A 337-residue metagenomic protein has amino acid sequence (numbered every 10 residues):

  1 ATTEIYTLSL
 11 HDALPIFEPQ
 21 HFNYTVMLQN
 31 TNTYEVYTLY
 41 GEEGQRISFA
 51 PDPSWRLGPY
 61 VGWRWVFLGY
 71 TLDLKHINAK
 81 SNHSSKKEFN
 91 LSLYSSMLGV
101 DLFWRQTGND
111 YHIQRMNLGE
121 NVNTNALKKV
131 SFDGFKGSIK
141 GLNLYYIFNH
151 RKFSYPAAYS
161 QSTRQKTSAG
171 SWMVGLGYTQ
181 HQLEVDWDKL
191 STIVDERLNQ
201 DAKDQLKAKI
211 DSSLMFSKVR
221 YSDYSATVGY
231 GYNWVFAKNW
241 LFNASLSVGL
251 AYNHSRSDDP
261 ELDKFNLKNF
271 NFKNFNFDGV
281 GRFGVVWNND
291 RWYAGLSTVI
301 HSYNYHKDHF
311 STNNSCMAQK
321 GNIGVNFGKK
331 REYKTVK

Functional and structural regions predicted by a protein language model:
A1-L14: Short, small-residue-biased leader/transition segments that mark boundaries at the very start of proteins
Q20-V26, W55, R64-V66, S96-V100 (+5 more regions): Outer-envelope beta-barrel architecture signal
F22, P51-L57, H83-K87, K136-K140 (+5 more regions): Residues that define the transmembrane beta-barrel architecture of outer-membrane proteins
L28, L57-W63, F89-L93, L142-F148 (+5 more regions): Residues on the lipid-exposed face of transmembrane beta-strands in outer-membrane beta-barrel proteins
N30-V36, W63-F67, L72-N78, S95-M97 (+7 more regions): Transmembrane beta-strands of outer-membrane beta-barrel pores
T33, L39-Y40, F103-L142: Outer-membrane beta-barrel translocator/channel fold
S48, D52, R56, I113-N117 (+5 more regions): Extracellular/periplasm-exposed beta-strand and loop segments of Gram-negative cell-envelope proteins, dominated by
G141-L144, S315-K337: Outer-membrane beta-barrel "beta-signal"
